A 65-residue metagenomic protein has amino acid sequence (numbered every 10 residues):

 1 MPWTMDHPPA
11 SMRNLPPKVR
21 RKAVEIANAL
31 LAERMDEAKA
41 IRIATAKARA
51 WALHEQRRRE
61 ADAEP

Functional and structural regions predicted by a protein language model:
M1-P65: C-terminal alpha-helical interaction appendages
